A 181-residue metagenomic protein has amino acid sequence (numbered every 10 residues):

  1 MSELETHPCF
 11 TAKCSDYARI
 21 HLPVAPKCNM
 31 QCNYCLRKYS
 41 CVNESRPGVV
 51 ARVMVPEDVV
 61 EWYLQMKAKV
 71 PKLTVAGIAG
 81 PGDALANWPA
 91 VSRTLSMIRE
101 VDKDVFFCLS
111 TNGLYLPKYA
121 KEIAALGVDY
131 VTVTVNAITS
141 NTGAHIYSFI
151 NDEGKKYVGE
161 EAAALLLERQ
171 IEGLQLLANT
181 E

Functional and structural regions predicted by a protein language model:
M1-P23, C28, R37-A51, K69-K72: N-terminal [4Fe-4S]-dependent radical SAM core
I20-L22, T74-I78, F107-L109, V131-V133: Hydrophobic faces of well-ordered beta-strands that scaffold small-molecule active sites in alpha/beta enzyme cores
M30-C32: PAPS-dependent sulfotransferase catalytic core
Y34, V42-E44, S140-A144: Short acidic/His/Gly/Ser-rich catalytic and metal-binding motifs that mark active-site loops of diverse hydrolases
R37-I78, W88-R93, E100: Conserved alpha-helical substructure of the radical SAM core
S40, P81, N136: Flexible loop residues that form catalytic and substrate-binding hotspots at small-molecule/glycan-binding clefts
G48-A51, D83, A162: Pocket-edge positions in alpha/beta enzyme catalytic cores
A86-E181: Conserved AdoMet/S-adenosylmethionine-binding subsite of the radical SAM
